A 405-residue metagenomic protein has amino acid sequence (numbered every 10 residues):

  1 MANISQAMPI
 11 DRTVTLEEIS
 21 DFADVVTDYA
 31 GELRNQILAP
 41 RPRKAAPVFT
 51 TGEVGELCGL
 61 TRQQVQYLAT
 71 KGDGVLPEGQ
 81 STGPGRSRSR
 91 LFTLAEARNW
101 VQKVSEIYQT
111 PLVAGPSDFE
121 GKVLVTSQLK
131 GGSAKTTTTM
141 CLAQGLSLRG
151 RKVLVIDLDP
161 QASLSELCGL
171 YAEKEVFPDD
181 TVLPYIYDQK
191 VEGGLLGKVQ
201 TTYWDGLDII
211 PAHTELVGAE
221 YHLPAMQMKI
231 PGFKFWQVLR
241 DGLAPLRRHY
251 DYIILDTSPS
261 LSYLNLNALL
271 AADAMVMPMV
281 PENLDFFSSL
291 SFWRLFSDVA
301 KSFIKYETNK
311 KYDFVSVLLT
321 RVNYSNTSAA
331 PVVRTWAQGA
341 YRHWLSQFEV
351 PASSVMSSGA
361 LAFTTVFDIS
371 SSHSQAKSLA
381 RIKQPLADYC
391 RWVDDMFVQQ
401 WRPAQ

Functional and structural regions predicted by a protein language model:
A2-L57, Q63-Y67, D73-Q405: P-loop NTP-binding core
